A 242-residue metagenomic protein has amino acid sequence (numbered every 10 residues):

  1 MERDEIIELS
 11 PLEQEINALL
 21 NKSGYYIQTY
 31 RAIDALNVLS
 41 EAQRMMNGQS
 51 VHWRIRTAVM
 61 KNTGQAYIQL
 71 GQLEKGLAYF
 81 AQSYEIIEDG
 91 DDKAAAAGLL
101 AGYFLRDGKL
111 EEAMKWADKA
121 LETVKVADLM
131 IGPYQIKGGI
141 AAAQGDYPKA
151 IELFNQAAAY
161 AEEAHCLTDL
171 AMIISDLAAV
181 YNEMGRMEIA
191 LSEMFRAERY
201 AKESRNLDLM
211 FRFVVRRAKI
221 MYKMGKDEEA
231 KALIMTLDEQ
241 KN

Functional and structural regions predicted by a protein language model:
E13, L20-N21, K61, G98 (+3 more regions): TPR/TPR-like alpha-solenoid signature
E13, R54, D91, D128-M130 (+2 more regions): Residue signature of alpha-solenoid helical repeat architecture, marking inter-repeat boundaries and helix-start
S40-N47, A81-I86, D118-T123, N155-H165 (+2 more regions): Amphipathic alpha-helical segments of tetratricopeptide repeats
